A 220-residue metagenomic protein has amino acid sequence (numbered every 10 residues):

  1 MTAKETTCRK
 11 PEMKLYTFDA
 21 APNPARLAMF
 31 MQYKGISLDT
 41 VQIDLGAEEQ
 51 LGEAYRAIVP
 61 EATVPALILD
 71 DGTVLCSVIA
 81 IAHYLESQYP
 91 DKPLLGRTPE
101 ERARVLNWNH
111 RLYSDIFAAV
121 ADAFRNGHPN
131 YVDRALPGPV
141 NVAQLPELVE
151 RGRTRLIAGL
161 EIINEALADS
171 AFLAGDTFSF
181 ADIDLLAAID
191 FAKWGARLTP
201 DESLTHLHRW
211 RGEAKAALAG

Functional and structural regions predicted by a protein language model:
T2-A143: GST-like domain detector, emphasizing the conserved glutathione-binding G-site in the N-terminal thioredoxin-like
Y55, A214-A216: An amphipathic, aromatic/His-enriched active-site/gating alpha helix that lines ligand/cofactor pockets
G72, H110, A168, A188 (+1 more regions): Residue-level marker of positions within ordered structural domains that often coincide with functionally constrained
S114-G212: GST-like fold's C-terminal all-alpha helical module
